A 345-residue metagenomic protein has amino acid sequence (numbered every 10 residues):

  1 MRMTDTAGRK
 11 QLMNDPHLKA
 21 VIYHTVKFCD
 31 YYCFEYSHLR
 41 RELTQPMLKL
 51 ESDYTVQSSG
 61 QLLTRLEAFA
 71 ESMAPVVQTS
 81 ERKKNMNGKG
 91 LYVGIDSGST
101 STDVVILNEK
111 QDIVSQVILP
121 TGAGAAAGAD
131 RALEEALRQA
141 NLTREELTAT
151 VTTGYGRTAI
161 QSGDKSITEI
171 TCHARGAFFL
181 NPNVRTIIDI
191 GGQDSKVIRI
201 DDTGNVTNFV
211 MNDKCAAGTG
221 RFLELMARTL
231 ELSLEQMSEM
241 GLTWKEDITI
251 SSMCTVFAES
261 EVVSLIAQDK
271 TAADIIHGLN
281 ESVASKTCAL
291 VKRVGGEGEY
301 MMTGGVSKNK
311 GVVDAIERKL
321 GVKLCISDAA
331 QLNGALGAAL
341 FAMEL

Functional and structural regions predicted by a protein language model:
M1-Y92, K110, C215-L223: An N-terminal assembly and electron-transfer interface module characteristic of large anaerobic redox and radical
K83-G88, Q139, Y155-N208, C288 (+2 more regions): Conserved phosphate-binding catalytic cores of ATP/NTP-utilizing and phosphoryl-transfer enzymes
N87-E169, K308, E317-R318, V322-S327: N-terminal glycine/serine-rich phosphate-binding loop of ATP-dependent small-molecule kinases, especially carbohydrate
P120-T121, A149, K165-A174, I188-G192 (+5 more regions): Active-site nucleophile and cofactor-binding loops and adjacent substrate-binding regions of central metabolic enzymes
G124-A125, D202-E246, L340: Glycine-rich phosphate-binding loop plus the immediately following alpha-helix
Y155, G295-K319, A330-G334: Glycine-rich phosphate-binding loops at beta-strand->alpha-helix junctions
G220-L223, D314, S327-L345: Glycine-rich phosphate-binding/hydrolytic loop that grips phosphoryl groups
A258-V291, Q331: Adenine-nucleotide phosphate-binding core of ATP-dependent small-molecule kinases
